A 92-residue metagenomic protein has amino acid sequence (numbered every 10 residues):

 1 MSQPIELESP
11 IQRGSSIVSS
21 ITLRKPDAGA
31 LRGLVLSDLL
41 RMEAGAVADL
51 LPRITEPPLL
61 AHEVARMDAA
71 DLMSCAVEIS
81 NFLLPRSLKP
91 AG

Functional and structural regions predicted by a protein language model:
M1-G92: Short, surface-exposed, charged amphipathic helix/loop patches that serve as local interaction elements
